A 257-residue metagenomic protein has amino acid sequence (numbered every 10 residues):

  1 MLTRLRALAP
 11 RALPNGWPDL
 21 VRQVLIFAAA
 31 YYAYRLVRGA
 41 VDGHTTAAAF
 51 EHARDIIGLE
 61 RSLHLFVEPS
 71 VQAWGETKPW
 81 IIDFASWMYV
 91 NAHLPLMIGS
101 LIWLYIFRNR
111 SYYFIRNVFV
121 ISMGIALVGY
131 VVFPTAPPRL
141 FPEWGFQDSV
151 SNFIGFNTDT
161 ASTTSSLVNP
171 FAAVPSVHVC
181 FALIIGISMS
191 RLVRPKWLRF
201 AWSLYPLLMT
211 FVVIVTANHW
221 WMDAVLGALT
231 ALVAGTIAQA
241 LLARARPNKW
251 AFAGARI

Functional and structural regions predicted by a protein language model:
L2-P95: N-terminal transmembrane-helix/juxtamembrane module of multi-pass inner/ER membrane proteins
P14, P18, R22, I26 (+3 more regions): Alpha-helical transmembrane segments of integral membrane proteins
Q23-R35, L94, I98, F119 (+4 more regions): Alpha-helical transmembrane spans of integral membrane proteins, capturing the lipid-embedded, hydrophobic core of TM
Y32-L36, M123-V131, L204-V215: Aromatic-anchored segments of alpha-helical transmembrane domains
H44-D55, V67, Y105-L198, L242-I257: Membrane-interface loops
W87-I102, H178-G186: Hydrophobic alpha-helical transmembrane segments
P137-W144, N169-A173, L208-A234: Interfacial helix-loop-helix junctions of multi-pass membrane proteins
S203-L204, T216-I257: C-terminal membrane module of polytopic membrane proteins
